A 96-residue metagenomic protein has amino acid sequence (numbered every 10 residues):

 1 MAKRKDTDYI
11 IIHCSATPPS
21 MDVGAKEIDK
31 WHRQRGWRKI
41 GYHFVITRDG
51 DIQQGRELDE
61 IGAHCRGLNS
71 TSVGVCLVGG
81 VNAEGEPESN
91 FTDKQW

Functional and structural regions predicted by a protein language model:
M1-W96: Active-site-adjacent loop/helix surface patches within enzyme catalytic domains that shape the substrate-binding cleft
